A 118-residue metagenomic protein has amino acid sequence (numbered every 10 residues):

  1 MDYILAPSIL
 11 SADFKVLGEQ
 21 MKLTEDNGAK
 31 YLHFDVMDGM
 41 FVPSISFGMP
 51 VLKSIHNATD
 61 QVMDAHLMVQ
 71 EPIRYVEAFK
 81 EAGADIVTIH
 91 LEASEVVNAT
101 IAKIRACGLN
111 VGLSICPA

Functional and structural regions predicted by a protein language model:
M1-S11, G18-E19: N-terminal amphipathic alpha-helix/helix-capping segment at the start of soluble metabolic enzymes
Y3-S8, L32-F34, M63-L67, V87-I89 (+1 more regions): Hydrophobic faces of well-ordered beta-strands that scaffold small-molecule active sites in alpha/beta enzyme cores
D13-V16, A58, R74-Y75, A84-A118: Conserved anion-binding
L17, T24, D35, F79: Conserved, mostly hydrophobic/aromatic
D26-Y31, D60, A84: A structural motif
L32-M49: Glycine-rich, proline-tolerant flexible connector loops at the mouths of alpha/beta enzymes
M40-V42, M68-E71, A82: Short, charge-patterned binding micro-sites
